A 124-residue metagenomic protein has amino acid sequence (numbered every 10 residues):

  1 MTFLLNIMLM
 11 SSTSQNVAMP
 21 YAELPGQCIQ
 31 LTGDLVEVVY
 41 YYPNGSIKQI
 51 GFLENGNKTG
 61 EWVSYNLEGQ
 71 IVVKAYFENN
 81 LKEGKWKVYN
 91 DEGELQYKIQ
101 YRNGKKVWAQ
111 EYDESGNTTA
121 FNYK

Functional and structural regions predicted by a protein language model:
F3-K124: Glycine/tyrosine- and acidic-biased, solvent-exposed loop/turn segments at the edges of beta-strands
